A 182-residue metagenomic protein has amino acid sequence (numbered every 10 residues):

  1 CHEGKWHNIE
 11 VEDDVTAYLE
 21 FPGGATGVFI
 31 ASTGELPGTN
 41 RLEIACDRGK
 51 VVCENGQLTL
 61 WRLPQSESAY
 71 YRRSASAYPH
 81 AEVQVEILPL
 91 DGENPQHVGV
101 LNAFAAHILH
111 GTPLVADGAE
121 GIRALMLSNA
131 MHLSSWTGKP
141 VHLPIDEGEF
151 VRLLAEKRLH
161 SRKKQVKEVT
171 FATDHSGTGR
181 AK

Functional and structural regions predicted by a protein language model:
C1-T26, A31-P37, E43, A119: Rossmann-like dinucleotide-binding domain that binds NAD(P)(H)
H7-N8, T16, F21, C46-A119 (+2 more regions): C-terminal glycine/acidic-rich active-site capping loop/insertion
G38, V115, L125: Loop/helix-junction capping segments adjacent to catalytic residues or to phosphate/diphosphate-binding pockets
G38-T39, L153: A short, polar/charged loop-to-alpha-helix boundary motif
R41, P140-H142: Residues at or immediately flanking beta-strands
L127-T137: Short arginine-rich
